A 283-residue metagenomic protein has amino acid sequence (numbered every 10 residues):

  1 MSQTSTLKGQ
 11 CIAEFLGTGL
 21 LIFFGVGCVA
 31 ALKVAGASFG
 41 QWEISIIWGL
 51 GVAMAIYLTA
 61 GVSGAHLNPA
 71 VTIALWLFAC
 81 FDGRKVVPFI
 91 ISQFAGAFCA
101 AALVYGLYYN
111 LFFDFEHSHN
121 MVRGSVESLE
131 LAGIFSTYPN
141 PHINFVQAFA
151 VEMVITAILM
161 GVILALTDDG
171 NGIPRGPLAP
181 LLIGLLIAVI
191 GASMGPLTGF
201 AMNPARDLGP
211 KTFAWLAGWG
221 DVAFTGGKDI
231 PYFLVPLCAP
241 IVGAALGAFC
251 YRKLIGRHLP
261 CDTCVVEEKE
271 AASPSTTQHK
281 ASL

Functional and structural regions predicted by a protein language model:
M1-L283: Membrane-interface helix-loop junctions and terminal tails of multi-pass membrane proteins
